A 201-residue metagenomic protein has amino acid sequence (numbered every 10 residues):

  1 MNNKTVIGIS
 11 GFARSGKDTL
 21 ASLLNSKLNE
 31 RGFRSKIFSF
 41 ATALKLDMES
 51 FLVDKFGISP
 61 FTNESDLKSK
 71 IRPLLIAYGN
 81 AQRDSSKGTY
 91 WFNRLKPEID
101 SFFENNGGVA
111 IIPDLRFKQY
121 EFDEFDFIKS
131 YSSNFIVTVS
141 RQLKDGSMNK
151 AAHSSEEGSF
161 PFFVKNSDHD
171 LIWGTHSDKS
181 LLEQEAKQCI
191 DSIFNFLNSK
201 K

Functional and structural regions predicted by a protein language model:
M1-I7: Extreme N-terminal, non-catalytic leader segments that precede Walker-type/kinase nucleotide-binding cores
N2, L23, K27, N106 (+4 more regions): NTP-dependent small-molecule kinase module
F12: P-loop (Walker A) phosphate-binding loop of NTP-binding proteins
S15: ATP-binding Walker
D18: Walker A/P-loop
S26-K36: Post-Walker A helix-loop "phosphate-sensing" segment adjacent to the P-loop in P-loop NTPases
F40-A110, R116: ATP-dependent small-molecule kinase phosphotransfer cores that center on conserved nucleotide phosphate-binding segments
R94-E156: ATP-dependent NMP and nucleoside kinases share a basic, alpha-helical "lid"
